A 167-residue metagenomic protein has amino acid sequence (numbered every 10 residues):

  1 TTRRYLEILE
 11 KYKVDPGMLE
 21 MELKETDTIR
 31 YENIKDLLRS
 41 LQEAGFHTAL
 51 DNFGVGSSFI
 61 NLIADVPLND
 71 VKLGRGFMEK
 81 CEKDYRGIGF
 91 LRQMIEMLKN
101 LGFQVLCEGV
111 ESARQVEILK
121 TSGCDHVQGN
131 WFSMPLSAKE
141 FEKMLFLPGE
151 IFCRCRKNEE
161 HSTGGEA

Functional and structural regions predicted by a protein language model:
T1, L9, K35, P135-L136 (+1 more regions): Generic alpha-helical secondary structure signal
T1-K13, T26, S40, V55 (+2 more regions): Bacterial c-di-GMP phosphodiesterase EAL domain
R3-E7, K35-D36, Y85-R92: Charged helix-capping and loop-helix junction motifs
L9, L41, M94-L98: Hydrophobic positions in alpha-helices of CheY-like receiver
M18-Y31, F46-A167: EAL-family c-di-GMP phosphodiesterase catalytic domain
D36, L41-F46: Extended low-complexity acidic/polar segments
